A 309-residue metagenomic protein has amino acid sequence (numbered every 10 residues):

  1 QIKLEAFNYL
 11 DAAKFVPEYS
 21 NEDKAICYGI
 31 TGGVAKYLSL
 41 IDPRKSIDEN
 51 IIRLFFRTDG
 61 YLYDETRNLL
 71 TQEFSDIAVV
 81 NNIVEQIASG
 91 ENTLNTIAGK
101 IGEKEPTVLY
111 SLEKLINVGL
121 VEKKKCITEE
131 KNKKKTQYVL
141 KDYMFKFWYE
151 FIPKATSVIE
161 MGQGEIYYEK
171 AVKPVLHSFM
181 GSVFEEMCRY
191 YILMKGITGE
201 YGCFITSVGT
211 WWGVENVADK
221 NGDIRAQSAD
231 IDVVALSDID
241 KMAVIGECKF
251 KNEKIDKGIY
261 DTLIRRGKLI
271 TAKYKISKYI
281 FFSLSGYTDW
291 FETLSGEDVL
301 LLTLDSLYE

Functional and structural regions predicted by a protein language model:
Q1-Y19: Alpha-helical sensor/transducer elements of the RecA-like P-loop NTPase core
A13, Y28, A98-G99: The alpha-helix within a helix-turn-helix
V16-L69: Amphipathic alpha-helical "lid/sensor" segments that cap RecA-like P-loop NTPase cores
I47-G99: Winged-helix-like regulatory helical subdomains adjacent to P-loop NTPase cores
I101-V118: Short amphipathic alpha-helical interaction segments
I116-I127: A short, conserved structural fragment
K125-Q137: Short, Lys/Arg-rich nucleic-acid/phosphate-binding segment
T136-E309: A cross-kingdom feature that marks ATP-driven nucleic-acid transaction machinery
